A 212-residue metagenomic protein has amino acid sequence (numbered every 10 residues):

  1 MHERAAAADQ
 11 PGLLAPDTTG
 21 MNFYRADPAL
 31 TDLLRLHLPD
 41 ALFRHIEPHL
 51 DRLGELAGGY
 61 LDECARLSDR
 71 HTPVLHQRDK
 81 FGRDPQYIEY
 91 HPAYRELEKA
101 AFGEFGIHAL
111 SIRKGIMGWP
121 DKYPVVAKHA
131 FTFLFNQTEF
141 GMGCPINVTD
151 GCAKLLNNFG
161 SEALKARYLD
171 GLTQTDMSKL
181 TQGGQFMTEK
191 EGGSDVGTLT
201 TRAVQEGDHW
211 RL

Functional and structural regions predicted by a protein language model:
M1-P120: Extended, charge-enriched "interface" segments that sit outside catalytic cores
E98-R211: Glycine-rich flavin
